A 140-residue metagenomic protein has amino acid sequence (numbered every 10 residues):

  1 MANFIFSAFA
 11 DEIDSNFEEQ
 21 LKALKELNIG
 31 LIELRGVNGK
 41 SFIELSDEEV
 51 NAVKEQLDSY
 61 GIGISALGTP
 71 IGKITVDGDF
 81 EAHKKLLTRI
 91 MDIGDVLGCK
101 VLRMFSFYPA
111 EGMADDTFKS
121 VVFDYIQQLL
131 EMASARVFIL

Functional and structural regions predicted by a protein language model:
M1-N16: Boundary/entry segment of secreted carbohydrate-active catalytic domains
N3-S7, L31-E33, G61-G68, C99-R103 (+1 more regions): Structural preference for beta-strand elements that scaffold enzyme active sites
F9-I13, R35-V37, L67-G72, F107-P109 (+1 more regions): Active-site beta-loop-alpha junctions enriched in small/polar residues
A10, F42-I43, F80, K119: A generic secondary-structure micro-motif detector that highlights 1-2 residue hydrophobic/ambivalent hotspots embedded
N16-E19, Q56-S59, V76-L140: Active-site acidic/histidine proton-transfer and metal-coordination neighborhood in alpha/beta enzyme cores
F17-V37, I93, L97-G98: Catalytic domains of carbohydrate-active enzymes, especially glycoside hydrolases
E33-D58, S106-A114: Glycine-rich, proline-tolerant flexible connector loops at the mouths of alpha/beta enzymes
K40-I43, K73-D77: Short active-site-adjacent helix-start/loop capping segments
